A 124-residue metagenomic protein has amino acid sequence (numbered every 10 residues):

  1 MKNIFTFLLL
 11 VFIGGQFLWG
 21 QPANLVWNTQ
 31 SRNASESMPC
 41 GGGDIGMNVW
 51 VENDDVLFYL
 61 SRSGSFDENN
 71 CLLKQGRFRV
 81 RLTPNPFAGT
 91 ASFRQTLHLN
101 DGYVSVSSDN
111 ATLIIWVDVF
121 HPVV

Functional and structural regions predicted by a protein language model:
I4-G15: Sec-dependent N-terminal signal peptides
G15-Q21: Bacterial Sec-dependent signal peptides at the C-terminal "C-region" and cleavage site
Q21-V124: Beta-sandwich/jelly-roll carbohydrate-recognition scaffolds of carbohydrate-active enzymes
